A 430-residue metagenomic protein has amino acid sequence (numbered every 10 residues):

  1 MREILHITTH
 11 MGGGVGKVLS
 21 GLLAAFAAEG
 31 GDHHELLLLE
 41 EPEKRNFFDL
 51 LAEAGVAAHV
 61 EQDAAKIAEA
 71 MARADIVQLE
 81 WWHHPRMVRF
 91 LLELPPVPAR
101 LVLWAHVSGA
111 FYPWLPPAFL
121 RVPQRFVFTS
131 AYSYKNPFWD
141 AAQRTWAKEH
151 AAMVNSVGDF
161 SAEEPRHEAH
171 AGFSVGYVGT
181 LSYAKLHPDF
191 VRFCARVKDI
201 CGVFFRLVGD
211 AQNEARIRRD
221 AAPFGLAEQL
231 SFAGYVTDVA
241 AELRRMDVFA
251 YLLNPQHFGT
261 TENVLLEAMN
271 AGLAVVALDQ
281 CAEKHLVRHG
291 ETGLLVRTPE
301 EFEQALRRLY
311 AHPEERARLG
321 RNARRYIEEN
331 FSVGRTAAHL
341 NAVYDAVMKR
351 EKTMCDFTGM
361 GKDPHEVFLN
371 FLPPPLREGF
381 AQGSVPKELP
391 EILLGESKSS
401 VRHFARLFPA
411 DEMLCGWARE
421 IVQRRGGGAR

Functional and structural regions predicted by a protein language model:
G16-A24, F173, S182-R196: A conserved mid-protein helix/loop that constitutes part of the nucleotide-sugar donor-binding site
L37-L38, N270, A274-A277: Short hydrophobic beta-strand element within catalytic cores of glycosyltransferases and related nucleotide-activated
E53-A57, I217-V236: Nucleotide-activated donor-binding/catalytic signature segment of Leloir-type glycosyltransferases, i.e., the conserved
A74-I76, R244-T260, L273: Acidic donor-binding loop of glycosyltransferase active sites
F111-P116, R121-H150, F160-S161: A short, active-site helix/loop in glycosyltransferases that binds the activated sugar's phosphate group
L252-L266, L278-H285: Nucleotide-sugar-dependent
H289-G290, L294-E300, R308-P313: Conserved acidic donor-binding segment of nucleotide-sugar-dependent glycosyltransferases
E329, G334, A338-R430: C-terminal amphipathic helix plus adjacent low-complexity, charged tail appended to glycosyltransferase catalytic
